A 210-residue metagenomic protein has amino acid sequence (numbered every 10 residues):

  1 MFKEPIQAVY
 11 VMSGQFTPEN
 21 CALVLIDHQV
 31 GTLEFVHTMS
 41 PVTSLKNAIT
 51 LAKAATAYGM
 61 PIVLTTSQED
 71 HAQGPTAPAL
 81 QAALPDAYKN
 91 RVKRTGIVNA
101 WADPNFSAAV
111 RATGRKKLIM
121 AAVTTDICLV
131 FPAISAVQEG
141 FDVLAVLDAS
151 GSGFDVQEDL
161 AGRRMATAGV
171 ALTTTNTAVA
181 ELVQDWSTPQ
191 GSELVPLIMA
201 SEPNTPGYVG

Functional and structural regions predicted by a protein language model:
F2-A22, D70-G210: Active-site-adjacent betaalpha module
P18-C21, H37-V63: A short alpha/beta connector and helix-capping loop motif
D27: Residue(s) in the substrate-gating loop at a strand-loop-helix junction that position the organic substrate next
V30-F35: Short acidic, Gly/Ser-rich segments with clustered Asp/Glu that frequently serve as metal-coordination loops in enzyme
A57-A72, L80: Early exported N-terminus immediately downstream of N-terminal targeting peptides
